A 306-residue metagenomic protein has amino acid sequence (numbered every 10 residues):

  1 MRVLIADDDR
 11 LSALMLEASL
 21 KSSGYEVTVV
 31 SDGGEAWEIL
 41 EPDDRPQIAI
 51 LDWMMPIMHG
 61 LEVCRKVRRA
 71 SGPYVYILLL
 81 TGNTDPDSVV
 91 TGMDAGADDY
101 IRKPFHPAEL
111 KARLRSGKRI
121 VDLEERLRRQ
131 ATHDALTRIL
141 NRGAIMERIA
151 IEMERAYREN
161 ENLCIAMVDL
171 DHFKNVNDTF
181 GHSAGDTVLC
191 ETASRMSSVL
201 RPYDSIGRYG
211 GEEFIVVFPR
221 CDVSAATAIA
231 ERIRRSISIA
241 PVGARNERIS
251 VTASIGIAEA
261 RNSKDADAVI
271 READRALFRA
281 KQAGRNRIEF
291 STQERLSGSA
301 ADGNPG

Functional and structural regions predicted by a protein language model:
L14-S22: Charged docking surfaces used in two-component/phosphorelay signaling
S31-E35, H59-V63, F180: Acidic catalytic/metal-coordinating carboxylates
D87-V89, G96-R102, H106-A135, G143-E154 (+2 more regions): Signal-transducing coiled-coil linker helices
R128-E147, V168-H182, C190: Conserved nucleotide-binding and Mg2+-coordinating catalytic segments in signaling enzymes
R148-F180, M196, G207: Active-site-proximal structural segments of metal-dependent nucleotidyl cyclase/transferase enzymes
A184-S205, E213, P219, I237: Active-site-proximal alpha-helical element of nucleotidyl cyclase-like catalytic domains and analogous helices
S205-R208, I249: A short pre-motif secondary-structure segment
T227, E259-G306: Catalytic-core segments of nucleotide cyclases and related cyclic-nucleotide turnover enzymes
